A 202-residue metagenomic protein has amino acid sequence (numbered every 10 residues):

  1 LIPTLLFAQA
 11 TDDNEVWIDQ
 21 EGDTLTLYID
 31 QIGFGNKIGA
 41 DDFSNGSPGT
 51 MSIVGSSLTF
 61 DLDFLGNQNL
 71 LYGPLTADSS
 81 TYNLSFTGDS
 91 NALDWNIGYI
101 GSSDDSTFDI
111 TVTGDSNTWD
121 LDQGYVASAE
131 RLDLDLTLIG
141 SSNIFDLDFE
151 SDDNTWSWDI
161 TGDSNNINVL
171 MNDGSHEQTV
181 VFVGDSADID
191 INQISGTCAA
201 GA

Functional and structural regions predicted by a protein language model:
T4-A8: Sec/Tat signal peptide C-region and signal peptidase I cleavage site
Q9-A202: Low-complexity repeat regions of mature extracellularly deployed or surface/particle-associated proteins
